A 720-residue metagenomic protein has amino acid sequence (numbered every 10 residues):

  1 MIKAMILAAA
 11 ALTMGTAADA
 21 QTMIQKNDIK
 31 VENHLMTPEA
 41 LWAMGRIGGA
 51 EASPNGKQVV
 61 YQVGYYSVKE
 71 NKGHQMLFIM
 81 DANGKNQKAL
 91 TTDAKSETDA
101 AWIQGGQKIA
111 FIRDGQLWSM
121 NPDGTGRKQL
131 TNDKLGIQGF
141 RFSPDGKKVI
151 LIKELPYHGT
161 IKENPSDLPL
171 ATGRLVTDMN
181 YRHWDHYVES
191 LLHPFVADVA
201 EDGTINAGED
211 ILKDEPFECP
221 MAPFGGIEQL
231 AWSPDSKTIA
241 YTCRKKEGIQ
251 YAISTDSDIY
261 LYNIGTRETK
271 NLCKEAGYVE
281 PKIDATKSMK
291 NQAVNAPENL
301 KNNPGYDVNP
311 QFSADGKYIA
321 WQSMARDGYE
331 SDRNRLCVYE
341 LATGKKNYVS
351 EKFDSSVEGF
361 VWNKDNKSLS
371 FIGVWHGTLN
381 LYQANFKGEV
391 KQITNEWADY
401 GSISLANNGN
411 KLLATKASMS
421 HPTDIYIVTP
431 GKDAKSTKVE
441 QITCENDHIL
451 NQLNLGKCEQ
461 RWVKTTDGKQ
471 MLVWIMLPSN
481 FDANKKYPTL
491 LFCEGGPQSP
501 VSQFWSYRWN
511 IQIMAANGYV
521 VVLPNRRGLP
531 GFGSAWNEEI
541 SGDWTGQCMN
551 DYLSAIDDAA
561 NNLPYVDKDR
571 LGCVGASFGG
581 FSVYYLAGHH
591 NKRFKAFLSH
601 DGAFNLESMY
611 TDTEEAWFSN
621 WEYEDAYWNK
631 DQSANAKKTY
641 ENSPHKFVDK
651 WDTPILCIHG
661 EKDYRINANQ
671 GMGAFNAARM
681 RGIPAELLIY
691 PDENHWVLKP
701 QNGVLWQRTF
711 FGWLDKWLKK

Functional and structural regions predicted by a protein language model:
M23-I24, H74-Q75, E154-T204, G208-D214 (+5 more regions): Predominantly five- to eight-bladed beta-propeller fold
E39-Q75: Beta-strand-rich domains and repeat architectures in extracellular enzymes and scaffolds, especially beta-propellers
M44-V59, A94-A110, R127, K134-V149 (+14 more regions): Conserved beta-propeller blade repeats
G49-E51, I150-I152, R174-L175, R182-H193 (+10 more regions): Non-catalytic accessory segments flanking enzyme active sites
Y65-K69, P156-G159, K246-I249, A325-Y329 (+2 more regions): Short glycine/acidic-enriched loop and turn motifs that connect beta-strands
D81-K85, N121-T125, V199-G203, N263-R267 (+3 more regions): Short loop/turn segments that connect beta-strands within beta-propeller blades
E247, T437, C444-D569, A576 (+2 more regions): Cap/lid segment of the alpha/beta-hydrolase catalytic domain
N510, A515-A516, L523-K720: Active-site-proximal cap/loop segments of hydrolase catalytic domains
